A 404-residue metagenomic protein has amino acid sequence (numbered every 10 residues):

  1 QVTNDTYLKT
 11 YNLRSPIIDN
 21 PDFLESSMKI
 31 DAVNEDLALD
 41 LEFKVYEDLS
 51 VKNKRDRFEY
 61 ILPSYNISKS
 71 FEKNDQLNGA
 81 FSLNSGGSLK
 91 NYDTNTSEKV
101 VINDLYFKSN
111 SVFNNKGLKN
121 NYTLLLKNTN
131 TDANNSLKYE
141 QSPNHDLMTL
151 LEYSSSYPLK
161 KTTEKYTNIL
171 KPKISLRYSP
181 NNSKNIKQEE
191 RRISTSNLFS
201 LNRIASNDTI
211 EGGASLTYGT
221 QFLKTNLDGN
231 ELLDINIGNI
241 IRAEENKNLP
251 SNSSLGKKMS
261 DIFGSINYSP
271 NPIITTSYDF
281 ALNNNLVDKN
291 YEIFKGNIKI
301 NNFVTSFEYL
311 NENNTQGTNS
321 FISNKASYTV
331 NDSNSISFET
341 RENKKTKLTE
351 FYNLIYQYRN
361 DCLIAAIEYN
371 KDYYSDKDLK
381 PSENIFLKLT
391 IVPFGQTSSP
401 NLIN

Functional and structural regions predicted by a protein language model:
Q1-N404: Outer-membrane beta-barrel proteins and related beta-barrel translocases across Gram-negative bacteria
